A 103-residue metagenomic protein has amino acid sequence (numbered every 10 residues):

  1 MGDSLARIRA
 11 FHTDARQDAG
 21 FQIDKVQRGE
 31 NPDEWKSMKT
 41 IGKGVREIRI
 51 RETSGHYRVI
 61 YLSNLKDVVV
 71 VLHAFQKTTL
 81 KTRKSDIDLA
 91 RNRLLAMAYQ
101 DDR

Functional and structural regions predicted by a protein language model:
M1-H56, L65-V69, Q76-R103: Basic, Lys/Arg-enriched alpha-helical interface segments
V59: Portal/gating segments that form or line small-molecule/metal binding sites
L62: Catalytic DNA-binding helix-loop module of base-excision-repair DNA glycosylases/AP lyases
